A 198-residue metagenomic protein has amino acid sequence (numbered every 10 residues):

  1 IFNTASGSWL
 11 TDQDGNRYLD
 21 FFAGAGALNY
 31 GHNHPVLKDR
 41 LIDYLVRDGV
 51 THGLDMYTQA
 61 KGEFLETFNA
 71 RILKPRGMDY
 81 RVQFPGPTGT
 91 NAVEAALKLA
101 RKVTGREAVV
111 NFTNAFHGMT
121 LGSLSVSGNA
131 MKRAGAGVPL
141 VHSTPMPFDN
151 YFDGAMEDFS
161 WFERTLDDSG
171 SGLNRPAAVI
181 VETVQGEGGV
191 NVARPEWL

Functional and structural regions predicted by a protein language model:
I1, P35, E163: Short acidic/glycine-rich loops and adjacent helix/strand connectors that line catalytic pockets where negatively
F2-S6: Short, small/polar residue-rich loop motifs at catalytic or cofactor-binding pockets
D12-Q13: Short, acidic, Ser/Thr-enriched surface-loop or helix-capping motifs
R17-R106: Glycine-rich loop-to-alpha-helix module at the N-terminal edge of alpha/beta enzyme cores
L19-F22, M146-P147, A178-V184: Short beta-strands and strand-loop turn motifs
A27-N29, F152-D153, G186-G188: Short, small-residue-enriched loops and turns at beta-alpha junctions that line or gate enzyme active sites
E66-A178, E196: PLP-dependent aspartate aminotransferase-fold enzymes
V184-L198: Active-site core of PLP-dependent enzymes with the aminotransferase class I/II
